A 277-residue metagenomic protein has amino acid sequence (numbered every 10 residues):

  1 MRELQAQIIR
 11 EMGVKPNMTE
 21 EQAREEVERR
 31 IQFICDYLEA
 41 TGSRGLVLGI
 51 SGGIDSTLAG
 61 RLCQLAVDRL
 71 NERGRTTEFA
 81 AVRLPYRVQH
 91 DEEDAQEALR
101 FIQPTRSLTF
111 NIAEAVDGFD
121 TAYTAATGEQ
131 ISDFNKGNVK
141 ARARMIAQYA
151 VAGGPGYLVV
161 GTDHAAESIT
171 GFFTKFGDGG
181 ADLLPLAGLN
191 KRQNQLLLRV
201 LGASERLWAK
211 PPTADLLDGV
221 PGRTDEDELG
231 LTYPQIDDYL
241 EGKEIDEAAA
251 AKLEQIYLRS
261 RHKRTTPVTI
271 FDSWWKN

Functional and structural regions predicted by a protein language model:
R2-T170: ATP-dependent adenylation/nucleotidyltransferase module used to activate substrates
E25, R29-F33, L189-V200, K252: A non-catalytic, amphipathic alpha-helix used as a structural packing/dimerization or gating element in enzyme scaffolds
E28-I31, Q96, Q195, Y233 (+1 more regions): Generic alpha-helical structural signal
Y37, T41, A66, L70 (+4 more regions): Change "in soluble alpha/beta enzymes" to "in soluble alpha/beta proteins
E78, P104, K136, R144 (+1 more regions): Catalytic subdomain that performs nucleotidyl-dependent activation
T213-A251, L258: Long, well-ordered amphipathic alpha-helical subdomains in the mid-to-C-terminal portions of large enzyme subunits
K243-N277: Intrinsic disorder and flexible/low-complexity segments
